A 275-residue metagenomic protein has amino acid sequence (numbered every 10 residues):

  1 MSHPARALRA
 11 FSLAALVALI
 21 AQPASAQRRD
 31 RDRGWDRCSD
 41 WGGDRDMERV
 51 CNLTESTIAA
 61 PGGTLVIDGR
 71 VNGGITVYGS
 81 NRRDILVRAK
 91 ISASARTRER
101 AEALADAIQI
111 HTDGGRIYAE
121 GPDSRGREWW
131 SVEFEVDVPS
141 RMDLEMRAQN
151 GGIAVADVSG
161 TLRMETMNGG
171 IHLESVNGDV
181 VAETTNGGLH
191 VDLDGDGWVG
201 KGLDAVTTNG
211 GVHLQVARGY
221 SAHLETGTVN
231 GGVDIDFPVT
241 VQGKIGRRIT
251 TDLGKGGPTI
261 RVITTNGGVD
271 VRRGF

Functional and structural regions predicted by a protein language model:
A5, R9-A10, A26-Y78, R82-R83 (+5 more regions): Short acidic/polar N-terminal linker immediately downstream of export determinants
L8-A18: Sec-dependent bacterial lipoprotein signal peptides
V17-S25: C-terminal segment of classical bacterial N-terminal signal peptides
G42, V50-T54, I58-A60, D179 (+2 more regions): Short, surface-exposed interaction patches in beta-rich subdomains that mediate adhesion/assembly near membranes
C51-P61, V66, T76-Y78, A103-L173 (+3 more regions): Right-handed parallel beta-helix
G73, R83-I85, M142, A222 (+1 more regions): Short beta-strand/loop motifs in extracellular/secreted proteins, especially within beta-sandwich accessory domains
R88-A89: Early exported N-terminus immediately downstream of N-terminal targeting peptides
